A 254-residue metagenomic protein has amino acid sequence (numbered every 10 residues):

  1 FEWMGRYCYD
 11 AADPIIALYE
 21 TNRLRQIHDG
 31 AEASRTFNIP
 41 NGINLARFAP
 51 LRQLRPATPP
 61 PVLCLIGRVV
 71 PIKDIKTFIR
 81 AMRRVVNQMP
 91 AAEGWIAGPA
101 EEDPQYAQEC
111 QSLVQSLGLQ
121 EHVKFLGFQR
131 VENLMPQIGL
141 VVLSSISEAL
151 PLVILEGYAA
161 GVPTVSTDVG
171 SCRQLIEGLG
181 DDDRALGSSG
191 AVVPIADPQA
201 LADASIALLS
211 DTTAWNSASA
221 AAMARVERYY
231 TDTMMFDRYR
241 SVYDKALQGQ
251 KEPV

Functional and structural regions predicted by a protein language model:
T21, G42: Carbohydrate-associated surface elements
P56-K73, I79-M82, W95: Conserved donor-binding/catalytic core segment of Leloir-type glycosyltransferases
I66, E93-Q108: Glycosyltransferase donor-sugar binding loop
D103-A107, L119-F128, L134, A191: Active-site donor-binding acidic/aromatic loop of nucleotide-activated sugar and phosphosugar transferases involved
I146: Aromatic "clamp/platform" in nucleotide-sugar-dependent glycosyltransferases that forms part of the donor/acceptor
P163-S166, S171-E177: Short hydrophobic beta-strand element within catalytic cores of glycosyltransferases and related nucleotide-activated
G178-P198, A207-T212: Conserved acidic donor-binding segment of nucleotide-sugar-dependent glycosyltransferases
A200, A207, A214-R228, M235-S241: A short, well-ordered alpha-helix in the C-terminal region of glycosyltransferases
